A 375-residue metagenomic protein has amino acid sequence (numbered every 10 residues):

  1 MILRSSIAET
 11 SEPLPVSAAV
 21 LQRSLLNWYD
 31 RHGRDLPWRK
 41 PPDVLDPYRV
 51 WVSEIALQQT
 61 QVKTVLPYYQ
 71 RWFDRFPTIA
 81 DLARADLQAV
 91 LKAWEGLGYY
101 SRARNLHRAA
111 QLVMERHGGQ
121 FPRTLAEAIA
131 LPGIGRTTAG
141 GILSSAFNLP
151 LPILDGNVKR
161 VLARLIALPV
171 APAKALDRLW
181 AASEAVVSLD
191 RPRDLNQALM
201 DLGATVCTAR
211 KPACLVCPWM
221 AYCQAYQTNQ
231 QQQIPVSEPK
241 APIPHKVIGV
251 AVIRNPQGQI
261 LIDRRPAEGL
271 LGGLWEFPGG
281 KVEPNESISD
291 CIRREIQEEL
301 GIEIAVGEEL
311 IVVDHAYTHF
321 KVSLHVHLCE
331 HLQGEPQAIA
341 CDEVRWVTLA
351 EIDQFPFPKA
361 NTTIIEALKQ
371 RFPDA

Functional and structural regions predicted by a protein language model:
I2-R4, S17, W28-L215, W219-T228 (+2 more regions): Catalytic cores of DNA base-excision repair glycosylases
A221, V247-G249, G258, V322-H325 (+1 more regions): Change "...and in nucleic-acid phosphodiester-cleaving endonucleases..." to "...and in nucleic-acid processing enzymes
Q230-E276, A305: N-terminal strand-loop-strand
K240-P244, E268, V313-L324: Acidic pyrophosphate-coordinating catalytic loop
V252-I253, V326-E330: Short, well-ordered beta-strand micro-motif
F277-I311, T348: The catalytic Nudix box helix
L328-F372: NUDIX/MutT-family hydrolases
